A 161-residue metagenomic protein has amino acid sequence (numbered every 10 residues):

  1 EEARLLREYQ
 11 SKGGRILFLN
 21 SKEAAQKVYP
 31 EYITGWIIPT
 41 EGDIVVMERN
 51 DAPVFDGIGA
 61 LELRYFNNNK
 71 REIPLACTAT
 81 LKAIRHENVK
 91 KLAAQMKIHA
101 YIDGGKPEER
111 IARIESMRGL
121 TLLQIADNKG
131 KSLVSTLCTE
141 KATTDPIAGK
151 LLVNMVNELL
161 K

Functional and structural regions predicted by a protein language model:
E2-L81, T144-I147, L151-N157: A glycine-rich, often tryptophan-bearing local segment used as a flexible ligand/cofactor-contacting loop or short
A79, A94, L123-D127: Short acidic-hydrophobic surface loop/beta-edge motif
I84-V89, D127-K129: A short, structured loop/turn motif at beta-sheet edges
E87-I98, G104-I111: Short, hydrophobic/aromatic-rich segments at coil-to-beta transitions
A112-N128: Short, surface-exposed beta-strand/loop micro-motifs that present aromatic residues
S132-C138: Active-site-proximal beta-strand elements of phosphoester/diester hydrolases
T139-T143: Active-site rim elements
